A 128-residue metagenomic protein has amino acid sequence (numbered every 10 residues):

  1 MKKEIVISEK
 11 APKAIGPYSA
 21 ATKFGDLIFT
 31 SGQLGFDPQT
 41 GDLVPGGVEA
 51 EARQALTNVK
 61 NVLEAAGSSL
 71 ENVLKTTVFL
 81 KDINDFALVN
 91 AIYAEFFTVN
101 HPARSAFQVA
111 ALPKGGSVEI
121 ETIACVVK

Functional and structural regions predicted by a protein language model:
K2-K128: Short, polar/acidic, helix-capping and beta-turn segments at strand->helix junctions that line the mouths
